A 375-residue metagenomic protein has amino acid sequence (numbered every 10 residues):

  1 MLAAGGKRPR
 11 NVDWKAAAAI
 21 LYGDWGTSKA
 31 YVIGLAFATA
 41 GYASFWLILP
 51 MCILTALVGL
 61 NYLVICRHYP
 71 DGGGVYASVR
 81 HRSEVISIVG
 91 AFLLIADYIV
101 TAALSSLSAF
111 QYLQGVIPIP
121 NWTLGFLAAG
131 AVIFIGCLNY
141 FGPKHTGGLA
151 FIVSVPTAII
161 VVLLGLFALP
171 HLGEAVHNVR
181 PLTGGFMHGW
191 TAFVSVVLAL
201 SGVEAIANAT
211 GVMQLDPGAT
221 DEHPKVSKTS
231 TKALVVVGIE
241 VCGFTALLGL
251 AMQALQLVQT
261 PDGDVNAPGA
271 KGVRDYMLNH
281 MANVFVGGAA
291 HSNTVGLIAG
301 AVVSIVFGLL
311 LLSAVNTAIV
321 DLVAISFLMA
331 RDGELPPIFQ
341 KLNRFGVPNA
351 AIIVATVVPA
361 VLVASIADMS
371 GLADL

Functional and structural regions predicted by a protein language model:
M1-V32, L60, A77-V79, V85-I88 (+1 more regions): Membrane-interface "cap" regions at the ends of multi-pass membrane proteins
A3-A4, F151-G202, N266-P268, V284: Helix-loop-helix junctions that connect adjacent transmembrane segments in multi-pass membrane transporters
I33-A91, A103-A131, G238-A246: Extracellular loop-to-transmembrane helix junctions
G34-F45, L107-L124, P143-V153, T260-P268 (+3 more regions): Transmembrane helix-loop boundary segments of multi-pass membrane transporters
L60-V85, L107-I117, H145, P261-F285 (+2 more regions): Flexible loop linkers connecting adjacent transmembrane helices in multi-pass alpha-helical membrane transporters
V85-S87, L124-A129, Q214-F244, F327-A364: Loop-to-transmembrane helix boundary motifs in multi-pass membrane proteins
L127-A168, T183-G184, V235-V236, T317 (+1 more regions): Membrane-interface loop-to-helix entry segments
G218-H223, S227, L234-M281: Extracellular/periplasmic helix-exit of transmembrane alpha-helices
